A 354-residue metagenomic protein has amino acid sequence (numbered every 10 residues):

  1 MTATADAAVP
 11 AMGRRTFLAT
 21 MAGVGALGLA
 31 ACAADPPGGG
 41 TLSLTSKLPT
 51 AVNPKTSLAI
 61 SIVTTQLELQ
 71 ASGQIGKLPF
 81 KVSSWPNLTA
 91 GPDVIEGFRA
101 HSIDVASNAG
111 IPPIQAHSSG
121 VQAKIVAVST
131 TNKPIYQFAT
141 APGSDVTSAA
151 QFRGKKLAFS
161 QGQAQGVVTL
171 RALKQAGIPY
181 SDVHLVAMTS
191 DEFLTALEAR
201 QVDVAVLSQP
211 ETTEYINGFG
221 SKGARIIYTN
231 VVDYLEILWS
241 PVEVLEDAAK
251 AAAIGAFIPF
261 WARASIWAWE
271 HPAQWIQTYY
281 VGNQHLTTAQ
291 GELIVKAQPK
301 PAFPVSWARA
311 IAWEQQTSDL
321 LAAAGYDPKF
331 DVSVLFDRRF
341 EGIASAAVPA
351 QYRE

Functional and structural regions predicted by a protein language model:
M1-M12, T20-A30: N-terminal secretory signal peptides
T45-P49, K55-A100, H117-S119, V167-K174: Short, polar/charged alpha-helical segment
G73-G76, G91-D104, S118-G120, A150-Q151 (+3 more regions): Short helices/loops that flank or line small-molecule/ion binding pockets
W85-E96, A109-I111, V183-E198, P210: Short helix-initiation/N-cap motifs at beta->coil->alpha
I111, E192-G282: Pocket-lining segment of extracytoplasmic ligand-binding domains
A141-K156, L245-I254: Flexible hinge/capping segments at coil-to-helix
A248-P328: Secondary-structure end/capping motifs
D319-E354: Conserved C-terminal helix/tail region of periplasmic/extracytoplasmic solute-binding proteins
